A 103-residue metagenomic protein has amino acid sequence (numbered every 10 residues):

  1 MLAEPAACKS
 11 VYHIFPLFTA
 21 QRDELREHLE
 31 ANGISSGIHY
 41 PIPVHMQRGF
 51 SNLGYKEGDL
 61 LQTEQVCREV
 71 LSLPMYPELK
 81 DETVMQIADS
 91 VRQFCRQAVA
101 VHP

Functional and structural regions predicted by a protein language model:
M1-P103: PLP-dependent aminotransferase class I/II
